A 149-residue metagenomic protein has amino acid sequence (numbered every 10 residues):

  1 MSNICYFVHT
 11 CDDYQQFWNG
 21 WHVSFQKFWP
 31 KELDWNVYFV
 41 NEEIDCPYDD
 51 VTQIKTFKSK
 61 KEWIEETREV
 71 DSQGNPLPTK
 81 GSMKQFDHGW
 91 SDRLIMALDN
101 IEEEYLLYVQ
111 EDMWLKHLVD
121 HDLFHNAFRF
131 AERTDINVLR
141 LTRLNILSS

Functional and structural regions predicted by a protein language model:
M1-G20: N-proximal low-complexity "stem/linker" segments adjacent to membrane-targeting elements
Y14-W18, E43-D49, S148: Short, charged/polar "capping" segments at the starts of alpha-helices and the immediately preceding loops
S24-L33: Short, acidic, metal-binding catalytic loop of nucleotide-sugar glycosyltransferases
V40-E102: Active-site-proximal specificity loops/subdomain of glycosyltransferases
L106: Short aromatic/hydrophobic "clamp" motif used to bind/position activated sugar donors
V109: Catalytic metal- and UDP-sugar-binding loop of GT-A-like glycosyltransferases, i.e., residues flanking the conserved
M113-L115: Acidic metal-phosphate-binding loop of nucleotide-sugar-dependent transferases
L118-R143: Conserved donor-nucleotide/metal-binding helix-loop-beta segment in metal-dependent transferases, i.e., the alpha-helix
